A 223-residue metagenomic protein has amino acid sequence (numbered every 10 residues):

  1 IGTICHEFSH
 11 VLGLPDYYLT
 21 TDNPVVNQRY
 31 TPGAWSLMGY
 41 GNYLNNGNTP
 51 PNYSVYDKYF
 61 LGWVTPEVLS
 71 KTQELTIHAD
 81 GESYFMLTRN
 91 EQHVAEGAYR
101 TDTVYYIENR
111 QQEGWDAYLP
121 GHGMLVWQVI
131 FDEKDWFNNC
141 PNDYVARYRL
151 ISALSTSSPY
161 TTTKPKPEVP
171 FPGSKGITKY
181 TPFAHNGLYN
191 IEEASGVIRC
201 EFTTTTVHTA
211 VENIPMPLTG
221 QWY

Functional and structural regions predicted by a protein language model:
I1-L119, I130-D132: Extracellular hydrolytic enzyme modules, especially secreted metalloproteases of the metzincin/thermolysin-like class
H10, L19, V169-F171, P215: Intrinsically disordered, low-complexity segments enriched in glycine/proline and serine/threonine
P15, Y56, N142, P167 (+1 more regions): Intrinsic disorder/low-complexity signal
L61, I177, A210-E212: Residue-level detector of alpha-helical hydrophobic segments embedded in or interacting with membranes
E67-H208: Non-catalytic C-terminal accessory/binding modules of secreted extracellular proteins
T205-W222: Residue-level detector of functionally pivotal "anchor" positions at catalytic/ligand-binding pockets or at interdomain
